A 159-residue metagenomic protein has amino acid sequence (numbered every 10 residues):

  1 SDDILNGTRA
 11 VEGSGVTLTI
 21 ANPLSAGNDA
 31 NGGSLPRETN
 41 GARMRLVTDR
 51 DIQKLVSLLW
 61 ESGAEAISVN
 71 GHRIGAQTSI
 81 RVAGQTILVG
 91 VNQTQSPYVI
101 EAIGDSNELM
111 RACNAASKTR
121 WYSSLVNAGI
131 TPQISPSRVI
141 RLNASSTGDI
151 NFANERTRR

Functional and structural regions predicted by a protein language model:
S1-R159: Core subunits and conserved enzymes of cellular information-processing and envelope-translocation systems across
